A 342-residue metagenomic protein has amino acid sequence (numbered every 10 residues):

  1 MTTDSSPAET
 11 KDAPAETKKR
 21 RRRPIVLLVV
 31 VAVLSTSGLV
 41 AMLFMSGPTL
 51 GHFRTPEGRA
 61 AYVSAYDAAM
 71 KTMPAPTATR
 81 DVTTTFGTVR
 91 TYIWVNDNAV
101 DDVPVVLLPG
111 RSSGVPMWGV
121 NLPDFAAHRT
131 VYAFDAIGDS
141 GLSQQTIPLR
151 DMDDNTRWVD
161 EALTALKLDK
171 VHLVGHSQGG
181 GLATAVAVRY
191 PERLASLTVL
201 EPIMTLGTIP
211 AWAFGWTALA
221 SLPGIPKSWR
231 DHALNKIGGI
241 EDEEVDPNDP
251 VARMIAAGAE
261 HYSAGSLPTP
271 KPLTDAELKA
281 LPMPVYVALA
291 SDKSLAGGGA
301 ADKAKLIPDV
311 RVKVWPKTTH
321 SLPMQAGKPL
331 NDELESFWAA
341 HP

Functional and structural regions predicted by a protein language model:
T2-V103, H128-R129, D169, A339-P342: Alpha/beta-hydrolase fold catalytic core
R90-G141: Conserved HGGG/HGGXW glycine-rich cap/lid loop of the alpha/beta-hydrolase fold
A133-V174: Active-site loop/oxyanion-hole signature of alpha/beta-hydrolase fold enzymes
G175, G179, A183: Gly/Ala-rich beta-loop-alpha elbow adjacent to hydrolase catalytic centers
V188, L197-G224: Flexible "cap/lid" loop of the alpha/beta hydrolase fold
T208-A213, G224-P282: Conserved alpha/beta-hydrolase catalytic His-Asp/Glu region
Y286-T318, M324: Conserved loop-alpha-helix segment in the C-terminal half of the alpha/beta-hydrolase fold that carries the catalytic
V310-P342: Catalytic active-site module of serine/aspartate enzymes centered on a nucleophile-bearing elbow/loop
